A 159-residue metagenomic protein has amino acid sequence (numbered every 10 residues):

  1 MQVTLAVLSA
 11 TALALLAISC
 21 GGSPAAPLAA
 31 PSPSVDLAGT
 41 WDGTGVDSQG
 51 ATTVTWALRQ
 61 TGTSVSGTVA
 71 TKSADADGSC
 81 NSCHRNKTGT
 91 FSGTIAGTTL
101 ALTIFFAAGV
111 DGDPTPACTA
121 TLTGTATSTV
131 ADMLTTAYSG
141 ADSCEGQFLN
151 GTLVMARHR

Functional and structural regions predicted by a protein language model:
M1-S19: Sec-dependent bacterial lipoprotein signal peptides
L8, I18, G22, P31 (+2 more regions): Intrinsically disordered, low-complexity segments enriched in Ser/Pro/Gly/Ala and basic residues
L16-A38, R159: Bacterial Sec-dependent N-terminal signal peptides
P33-T125, E145-H158: Central antiparallel beta-sheet cores of small beta-barrel/beta-sandwich binding domains
T129-C144: Low-complexity, intrinsically disordered Gly/Pro/Thr-rich segments
